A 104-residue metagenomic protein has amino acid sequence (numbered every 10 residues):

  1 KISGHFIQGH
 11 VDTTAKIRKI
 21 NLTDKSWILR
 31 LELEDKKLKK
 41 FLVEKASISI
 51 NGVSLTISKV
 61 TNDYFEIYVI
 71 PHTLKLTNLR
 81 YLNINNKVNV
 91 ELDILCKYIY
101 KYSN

Functional and structural regions predicted by a protein language model:
K1-N104: Conserved loop->alpha-helix
